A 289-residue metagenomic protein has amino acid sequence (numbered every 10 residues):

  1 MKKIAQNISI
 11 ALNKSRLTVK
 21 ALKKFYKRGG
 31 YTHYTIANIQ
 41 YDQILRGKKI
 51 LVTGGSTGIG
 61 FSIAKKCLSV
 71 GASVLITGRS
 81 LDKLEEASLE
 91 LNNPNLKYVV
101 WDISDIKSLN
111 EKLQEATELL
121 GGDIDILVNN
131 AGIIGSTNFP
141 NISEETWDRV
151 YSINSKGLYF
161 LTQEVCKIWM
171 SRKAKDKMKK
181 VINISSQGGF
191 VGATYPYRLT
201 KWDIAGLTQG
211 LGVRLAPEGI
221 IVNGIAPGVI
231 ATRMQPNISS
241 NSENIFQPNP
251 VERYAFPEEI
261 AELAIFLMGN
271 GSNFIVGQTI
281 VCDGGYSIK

Functional and structural regions predicted by a protein language model:
M1-R46: Non-catalytic terminal and boundary segments that flank Rossmann-like NAD(P)-dependent oxidoreductase
I36-N38, I265, V276-K289: Short C-terminal tail/terminal secondary-structure segment of NAD(P)H-dependent dehydrogenase/reductase domains
S56-G58: Conserved glycine-rich cofactor-binding loop
N138-F139, S143-D148, I245: Substrate-binding pocket helix/loop in short-chain dehydrogenase/reductase
T162, T200, T208: Active-site helix of classical SDR
A216, I221, I275-G277: Short, small/polar-rich loop/turn modules that mediate ligand/substrate recognition or access, typified
N249-I260: A conserved structural motif in NAD(P)-dependent oxidoreductases
